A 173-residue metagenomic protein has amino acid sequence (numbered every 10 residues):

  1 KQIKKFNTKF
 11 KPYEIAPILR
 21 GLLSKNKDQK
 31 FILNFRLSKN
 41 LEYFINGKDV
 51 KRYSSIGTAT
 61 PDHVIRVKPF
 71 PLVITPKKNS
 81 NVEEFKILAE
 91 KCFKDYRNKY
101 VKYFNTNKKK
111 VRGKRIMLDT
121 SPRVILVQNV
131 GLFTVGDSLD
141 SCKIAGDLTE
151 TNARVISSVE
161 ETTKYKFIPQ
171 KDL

Functional and structural regions predicted by a protein language model:
K1-L173: Glycine-rich flexible loops
